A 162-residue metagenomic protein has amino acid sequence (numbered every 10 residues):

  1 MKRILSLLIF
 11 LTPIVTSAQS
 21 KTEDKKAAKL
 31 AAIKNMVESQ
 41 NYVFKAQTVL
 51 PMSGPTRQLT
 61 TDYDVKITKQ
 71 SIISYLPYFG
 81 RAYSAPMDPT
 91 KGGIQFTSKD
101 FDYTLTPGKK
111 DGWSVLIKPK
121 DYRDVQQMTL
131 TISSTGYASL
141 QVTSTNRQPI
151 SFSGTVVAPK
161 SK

Functional and structural regions predicted by a protein language model:
M1-D24: Bacterial Sec-dependent N-terminal signal peptides
I4, Q40, M52, T97-K99: Surface-exposed loop/turn and secondary-structure junction residues enriched for glycine/proline
T22-S84: N-terminal secretory signal peptides
L50-Q58, M87, K91-T97, L116-R123: Short, solvent-exposed secondary-structure boundary motifs
P55-T56, Y83-D88, P149-G154: A short, polar/proline- and glycine-enriched secondary-structure boundary/capping micro-motif
K66-G112: Mature extracytoplasmic domains of secretory-pathway proteins
K99-K162: Helix-rich interaction surfaces within compact, conserved domain-sized segments that mediate assembly or partner
